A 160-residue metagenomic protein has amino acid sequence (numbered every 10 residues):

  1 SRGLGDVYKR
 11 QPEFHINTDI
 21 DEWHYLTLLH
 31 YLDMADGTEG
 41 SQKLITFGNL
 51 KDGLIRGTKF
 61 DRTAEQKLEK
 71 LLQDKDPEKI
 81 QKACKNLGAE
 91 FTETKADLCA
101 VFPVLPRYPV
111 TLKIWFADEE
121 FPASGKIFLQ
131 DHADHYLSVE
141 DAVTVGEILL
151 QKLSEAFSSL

Functional and structural regions predicted by a protein language model:
G3-Y8: Short, small-residue-biased leader/transition segments that mark boundaries at the very start of proteins
K9-R62: Aromatic- and glycine-enriched beta-alpha-beta binding-site module
I16, I20, R56, L68 (+3 more regions): Conserved aromatic-histidine-acidic binding/catalytic patches
I20-H24, L72-K79, S138-D141, V145 (+1 more regions): Short amphipathic alpha-helical segments
H30-G37, K85, A89, A117 (+2 more regions): Short, intrinsically disordered, mixed-charge
K51-L98: Negatively charged, low-complexity tracts enriched in Asp/Glu with abundant Ser/Thr
C99-K126: Amphipathic protein-protein interaction modules
D118-L160: Alpha-helical oligomerization segments
